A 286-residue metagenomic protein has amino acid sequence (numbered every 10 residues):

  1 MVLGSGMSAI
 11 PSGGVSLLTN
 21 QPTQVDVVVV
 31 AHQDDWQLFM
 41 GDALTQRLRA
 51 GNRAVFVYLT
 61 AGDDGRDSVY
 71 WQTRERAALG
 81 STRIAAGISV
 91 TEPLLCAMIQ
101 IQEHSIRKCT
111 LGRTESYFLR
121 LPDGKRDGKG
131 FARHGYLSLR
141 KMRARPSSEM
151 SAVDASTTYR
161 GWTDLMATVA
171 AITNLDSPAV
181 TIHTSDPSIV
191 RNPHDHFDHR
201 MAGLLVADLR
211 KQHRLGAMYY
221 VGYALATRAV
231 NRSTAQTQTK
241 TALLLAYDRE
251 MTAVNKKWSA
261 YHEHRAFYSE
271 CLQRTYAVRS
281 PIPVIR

Functional and structural regions predicted by a protein language model:
M1-L3: N-terminal export leaders
I10-D176, A207-K211, T241, A246: Active-site rim/loop-helix segments in enzyme catalytic domains that contact anionic ligands
W36-F39, D63-G65, S188-N192, A226-R228: Active-site environment of divalent metal-dependent phosphoester hydrolases
V55-Y58, F118, T181-T184, G216-V221: A structural signal for short, well-ordered beta-strand segments and their strand-loop junctions that often border
D67-Y70, P193-F197, R232: Short, solvent-exposed loop/turn segments at secondary-structure boundaries
Q102-E103, A155-W162, A167-D176, F197-R286: The feature marks non-catalytic terminal segments
V169-I189: Proline-aspartate-enriched helix->loop->beta-strand connector
